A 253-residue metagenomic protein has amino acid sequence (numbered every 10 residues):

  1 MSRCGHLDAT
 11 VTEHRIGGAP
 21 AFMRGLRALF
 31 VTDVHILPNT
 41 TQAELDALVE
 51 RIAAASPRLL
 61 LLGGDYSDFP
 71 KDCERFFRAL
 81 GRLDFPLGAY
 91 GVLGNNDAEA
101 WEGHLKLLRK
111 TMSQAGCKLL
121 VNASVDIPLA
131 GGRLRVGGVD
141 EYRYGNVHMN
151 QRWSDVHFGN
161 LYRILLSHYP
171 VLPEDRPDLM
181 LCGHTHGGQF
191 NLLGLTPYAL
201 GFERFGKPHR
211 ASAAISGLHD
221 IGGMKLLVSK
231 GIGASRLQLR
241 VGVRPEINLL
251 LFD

Functional and structural regions predicted by a protein language model:
M1-F22: N-terminal membrane-anchoring alpha-helices
R15-G17, D126-P128, L218-D220, L249-D253: Short, well-ordered beta-strand micro-motif
F22-K118: Membrane-embedded segments
G25-H35, R133-Y142, I164-H168, K225-G231: Active-site-proximal beta-strand elements of phosphoester/diester hydrolases
V31-T32, L59-D65, G88-N95, L120-A123 (+3 more regions): Active-site neighborhood of phospho(di)ester-bond hydrolases with catalytic His/Asp-centered motifs
Y66-F69, N95-E99, V125-I127, E141-Y144 (+3 more regions): Solvent-exposed loop/turn segments at secondary-structure junctions within structured extracellular/periplasmic domains
W101, K106-C117, L129-V171, R240-V241: Binuclear metal-dependent hydrolase catalytic cores centered on His/Asp/Glu-rich metal-binding motifs
P170-N248: Conserved beta-sheet core of the metallophosphoesterase superfamily
